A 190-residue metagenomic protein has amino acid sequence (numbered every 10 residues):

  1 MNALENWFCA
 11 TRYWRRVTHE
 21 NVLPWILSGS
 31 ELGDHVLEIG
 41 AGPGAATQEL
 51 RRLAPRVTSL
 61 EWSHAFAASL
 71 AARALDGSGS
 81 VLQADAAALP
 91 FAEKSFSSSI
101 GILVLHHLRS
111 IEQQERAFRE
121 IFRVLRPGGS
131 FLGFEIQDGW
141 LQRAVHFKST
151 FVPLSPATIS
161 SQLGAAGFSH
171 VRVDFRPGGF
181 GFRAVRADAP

Functional and structural regions predicted by a protein language model:
C9-A10, R15, S130-R183: C-terminal alpha-helical "lid/dimerization" subdomain adjacent to the S-adenosyl-L-methionine
R15-G33: Conserved alpha-helix/loop element of class I SAM-dependent methyltransferases that forms part of the SAM/SAH-binding
H35, G129-S130: Short glycine-centered segments of the SAM/dcSAM-binding site in methyltransferase folds
L37, G42-A88: Class I SAM-dependent methyltransferase SAM/SAH-binding core
I100-G101: A conserved beta-strand element that flanks and buttresses the S-adenosyl-L-methionine
H106-S110: A short His-aromatic
E115-P127: A short glycine-rich, Lys/Arg-flanked "PGG" loop and its adjoining helix->strand segment in the class I
R183-P190: C-terminal lobe and adjacent flexible extensions of AdoMet/dcAdoMet transferase-like proteins
